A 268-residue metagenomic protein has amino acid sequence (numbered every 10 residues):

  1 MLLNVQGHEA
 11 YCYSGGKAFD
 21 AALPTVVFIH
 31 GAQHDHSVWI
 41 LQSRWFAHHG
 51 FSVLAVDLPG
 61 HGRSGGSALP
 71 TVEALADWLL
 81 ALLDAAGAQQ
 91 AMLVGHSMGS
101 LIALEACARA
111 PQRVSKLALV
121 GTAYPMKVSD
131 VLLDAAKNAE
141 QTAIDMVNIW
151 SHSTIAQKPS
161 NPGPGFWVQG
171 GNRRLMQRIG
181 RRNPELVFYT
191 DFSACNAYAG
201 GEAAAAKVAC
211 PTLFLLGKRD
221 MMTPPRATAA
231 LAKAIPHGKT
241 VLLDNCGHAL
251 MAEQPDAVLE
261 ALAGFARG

Functional and structural regions predicted by a protein language model:
H8-G16, I40-H48, S52-M98, E260: Active-site loop/oxyanion-hole signature of alpha/beta-hydrolase fold enzymes
A22-G31: Short beta-strand element of the alpha/beta-hydrolase
G31-H34, S97: Active-site glycine-rich loops that stabilize anionic/oxyanionic intermediates across multiple enzyme folds
L101-V147: Flexible "cap/lid" loop of the alpha/beta hydrolase fold
D134-K207: Conserved alpha/beta-hydrolase catalytic His-Asp/Glu region
V208, F214-L216, D220: Short beta-strand/loop motif that positions the catalytic acidic residue of the alpha/beta-hydrolase fold
M221-A227: Conserved alpha/beta-hydrolase "acid-adjacent" motif
G238-G268: Catalytic active-site module of serine/aspartate enzymes centered on a nucleophile-bearing elbow/loop
